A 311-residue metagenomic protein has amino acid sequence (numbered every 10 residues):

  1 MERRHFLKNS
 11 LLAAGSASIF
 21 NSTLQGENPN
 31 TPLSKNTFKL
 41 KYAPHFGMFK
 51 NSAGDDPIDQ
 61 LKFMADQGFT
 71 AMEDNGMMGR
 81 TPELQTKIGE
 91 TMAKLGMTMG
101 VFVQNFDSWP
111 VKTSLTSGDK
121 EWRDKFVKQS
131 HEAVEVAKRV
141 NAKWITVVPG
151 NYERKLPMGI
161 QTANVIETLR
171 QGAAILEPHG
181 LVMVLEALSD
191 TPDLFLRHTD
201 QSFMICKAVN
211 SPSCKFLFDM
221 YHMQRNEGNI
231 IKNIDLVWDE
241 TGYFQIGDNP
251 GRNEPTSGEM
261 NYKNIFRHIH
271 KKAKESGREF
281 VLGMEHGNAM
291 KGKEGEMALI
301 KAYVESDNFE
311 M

Functional and structural regions predicted by a protein language model:
E2-A65, N141, L196-F218, H222-M311: Histidine-acidic metal/acid-base catalytic patches
S10-F20, L33-N36, L115-K215, D307-E310: Active-site acidic/histidine proton-transfer and metal-coordination neighborhood in alpha/beta enzyme cores
A43-G47, E73-N75, G100-V103, T146-V148 (+4 more regions): A cross-family glycoside hydrolase active-site/sugar-binding cleft signature
F46-F49, D74-G76, D119-E121, M158-I160 (+3 more regions): Short, contiguous strand/loop micro-motifs
T70, D74-I166, R278-K291: Structural motif corresponding to the early beta-alpha repeats
K87-K94, T168-G172, N233, I265-H268: Catalytic-core regions built around general acid/base machinery
